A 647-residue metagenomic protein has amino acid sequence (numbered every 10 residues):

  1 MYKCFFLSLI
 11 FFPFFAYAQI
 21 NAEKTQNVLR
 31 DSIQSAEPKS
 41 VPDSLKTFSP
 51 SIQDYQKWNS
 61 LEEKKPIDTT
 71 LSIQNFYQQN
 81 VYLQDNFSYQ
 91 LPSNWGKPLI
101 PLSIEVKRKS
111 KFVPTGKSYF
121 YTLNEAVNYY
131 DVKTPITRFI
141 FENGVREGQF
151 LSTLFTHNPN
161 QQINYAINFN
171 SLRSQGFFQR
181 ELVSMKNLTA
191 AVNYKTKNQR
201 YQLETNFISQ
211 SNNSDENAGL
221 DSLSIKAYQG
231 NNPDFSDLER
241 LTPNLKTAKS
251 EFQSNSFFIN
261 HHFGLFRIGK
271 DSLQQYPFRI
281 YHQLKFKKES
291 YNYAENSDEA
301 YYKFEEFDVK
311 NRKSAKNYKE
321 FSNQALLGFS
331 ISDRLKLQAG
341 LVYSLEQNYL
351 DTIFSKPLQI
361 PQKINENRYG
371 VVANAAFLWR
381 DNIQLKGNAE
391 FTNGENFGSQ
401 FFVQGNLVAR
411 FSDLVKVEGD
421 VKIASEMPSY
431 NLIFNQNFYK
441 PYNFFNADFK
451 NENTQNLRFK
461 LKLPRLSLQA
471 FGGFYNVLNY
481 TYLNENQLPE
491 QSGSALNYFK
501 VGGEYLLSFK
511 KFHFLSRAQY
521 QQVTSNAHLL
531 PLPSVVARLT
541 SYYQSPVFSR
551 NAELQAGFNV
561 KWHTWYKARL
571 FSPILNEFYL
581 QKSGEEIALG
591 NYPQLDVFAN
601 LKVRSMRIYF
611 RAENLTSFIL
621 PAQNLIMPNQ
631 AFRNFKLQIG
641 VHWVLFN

Functional and structural regions predicted by a protein language model:
C4, V132, E251-E295, K310-N647: Exposed, low-structure sequence patches enriched in small/polar residues
F11-F15: N-terminal signal peptide c-region/cleavage motif recognized by signal peptidases
A16-N75, D271: Sec-dependent signal peptide cleavage junction
S44, S51-D54, E142, L172-A191 (+4 more regions): Outer-membrane beta-barrel proteins
T70-N124, D131: Low-complexity, highly charged intrinsically disordered N-terminal segments that act as targeting/localization
K109-F112, Y119, L123-F155, G176: Short strand-turn segments of transmembrane beta-barrel domains in outer membranes, especially the first one or two
Q149-S171, R180-N213: Transmembrane beta-barrel wall of Gram-negative outer-membrane proteins
Y201-H262, E289-Y301, F307-D308, R312 (+2 more regions): Flexible loop and strand-edge segments within Gram-negative outer membrane beta-barrel domains
